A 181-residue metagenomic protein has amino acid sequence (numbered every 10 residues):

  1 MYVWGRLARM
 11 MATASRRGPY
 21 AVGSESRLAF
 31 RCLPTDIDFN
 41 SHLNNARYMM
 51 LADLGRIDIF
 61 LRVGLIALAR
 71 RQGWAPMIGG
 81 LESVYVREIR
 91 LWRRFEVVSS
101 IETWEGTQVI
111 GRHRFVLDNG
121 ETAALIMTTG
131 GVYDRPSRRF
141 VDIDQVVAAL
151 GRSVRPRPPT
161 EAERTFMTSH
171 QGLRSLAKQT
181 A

Functional and structural regions predicted by a protein language model:
M1-R16, V22, I89-E96, S100-A181: HotDog/MaoC-like acyl-thioester-processing domains
G23-L33: Short amphipathic
R27, I78-G80, I110: Short coil/loop residues immediately preceding or within conserved phosphate-binding loops of NTP-utilizing enzyme
D36-D38: Acidic, divalent-cation-chelating loop motifs in proteins
R47-R70: Active-site helix/loop of acyl-thioester processing domains in fatty-acid/polyketide metabolism, spanning hotdog-fold
R71-I78: Charged, low-complexity intrinsically disordered boundary/linker segments
G79-Y85, V97: Short structured motifs
